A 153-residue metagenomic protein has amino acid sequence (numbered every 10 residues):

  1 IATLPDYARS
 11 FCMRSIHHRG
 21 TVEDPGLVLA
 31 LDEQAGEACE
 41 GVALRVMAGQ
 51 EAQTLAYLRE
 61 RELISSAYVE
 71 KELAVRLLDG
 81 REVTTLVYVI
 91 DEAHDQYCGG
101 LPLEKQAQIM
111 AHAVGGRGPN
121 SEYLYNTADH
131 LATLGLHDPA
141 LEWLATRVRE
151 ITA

Functional and structural regions predicted by a protein language model:
I1-A153: A glycine-rich, hydrophobic/aromatic-adjacent loop/helix-cap motif
